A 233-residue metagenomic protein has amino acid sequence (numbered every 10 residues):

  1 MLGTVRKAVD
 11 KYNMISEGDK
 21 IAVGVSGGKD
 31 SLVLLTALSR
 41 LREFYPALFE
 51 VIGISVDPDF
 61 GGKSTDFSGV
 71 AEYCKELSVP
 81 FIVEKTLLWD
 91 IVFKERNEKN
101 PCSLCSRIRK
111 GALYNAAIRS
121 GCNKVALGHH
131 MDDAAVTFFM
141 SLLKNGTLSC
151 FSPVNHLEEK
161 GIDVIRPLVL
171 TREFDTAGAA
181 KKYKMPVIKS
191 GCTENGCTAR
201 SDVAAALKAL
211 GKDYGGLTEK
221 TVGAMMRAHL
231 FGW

Functional and structural regions predicted by a protein language model:
M1-V136, K144, F174-K182: ATP-dependent adenylation/nucleotidyltransferase module used to activate substrates
L2, R200-V203, T218: Alpha-helix initiation and N-capping motif
V5, F138-F139, T221, M225: Short alpha-helical scaffolding segments that buttress acidic/His motifs in well-ordered protein cores
M14, G211-G215, L230: Alpha-helix boundary/capping and short turn/kink residues
E50, K124, D133-K212: Catalytic subdomain that performs nucleotidyl-dependent activation
P58-F60, L88-D90, N155-E158, T171 (+2 more regions): Residue-level detector of flexible, active-site-proximal loop/helix-junction positions within diverse enzyme catalytic
T198, G216-W233: A short, charged, Gly/Pro-tolerant segment at domain boundaries
